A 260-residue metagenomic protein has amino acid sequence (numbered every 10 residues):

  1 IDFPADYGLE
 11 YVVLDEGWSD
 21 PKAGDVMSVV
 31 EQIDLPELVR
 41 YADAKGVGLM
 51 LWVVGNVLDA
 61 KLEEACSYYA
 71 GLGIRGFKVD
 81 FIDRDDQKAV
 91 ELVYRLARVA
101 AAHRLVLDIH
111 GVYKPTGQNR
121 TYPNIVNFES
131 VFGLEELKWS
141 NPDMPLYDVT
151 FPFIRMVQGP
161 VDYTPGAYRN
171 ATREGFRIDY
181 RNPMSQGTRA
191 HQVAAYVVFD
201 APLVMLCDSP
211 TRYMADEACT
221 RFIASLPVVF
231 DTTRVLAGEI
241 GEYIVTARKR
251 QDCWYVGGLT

Functional and structural regions predicted by a protein language model:
I1-Y7: An acidic-aromatic substrate-binding cleft motif
G8-L14: Core alpha-helical transmembrane segments of integral membrane proteins
E10, R75, V204: Short acidic/polar active-site loop segments enriched in Thr and Asp
D15-T188: Aromatic- and carboxylate-enriched substrate-binding clefts and catalytic-loop regions of carbohydrate-active enzymes
V30-P36, R40, V228-G241: Extended hydrophobic/aromatic segments used for targeting, binding, or gating
L107, V198, V256: Hydrophobic, well-ordered secondary-structure elements that form the walls of internal hydrophobic environments
A190-L236: Catalytic cores of secreted or luminal carbohydrate-active enzymes
I240-T260: Carbohydrate-binding surface patches
